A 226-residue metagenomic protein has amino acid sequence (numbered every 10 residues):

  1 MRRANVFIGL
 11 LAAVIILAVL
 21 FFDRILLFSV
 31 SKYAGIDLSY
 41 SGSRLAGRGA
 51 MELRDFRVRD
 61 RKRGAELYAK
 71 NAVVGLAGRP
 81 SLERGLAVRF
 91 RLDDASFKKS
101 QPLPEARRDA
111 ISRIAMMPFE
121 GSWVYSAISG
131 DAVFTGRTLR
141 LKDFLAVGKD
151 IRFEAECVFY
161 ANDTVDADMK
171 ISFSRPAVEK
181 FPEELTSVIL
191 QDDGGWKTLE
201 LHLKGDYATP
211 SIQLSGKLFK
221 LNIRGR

Functional and structural regions predicted by a protein language model:
M1-G9, D131, F144, T164 (+1 more regions): Extended terminal
N5-F21: Hydrophobic membrane-insertion alpha-helices, especially the h-region of bacterial N-terminal signal peptides
V19-R84: Terminal hydrophobic membrane-targeting helix
Y33-D37, R61-G75, G121-I128, L145-A161 (+1 more regions): Amphipathic hydrophobic-ligand
S39-S41, F56, L82, A87 (+2 more regions): Solvent-exposed beta-strand/coil patches in large extracellular/periplasmic or lumenal scaffold regions
L45-A46, F134, F159-Y160, L203-G205: Generic beta-strand structural signal
R54-R59, D93-S96, S172-P176: Generic short beta-strand segments
